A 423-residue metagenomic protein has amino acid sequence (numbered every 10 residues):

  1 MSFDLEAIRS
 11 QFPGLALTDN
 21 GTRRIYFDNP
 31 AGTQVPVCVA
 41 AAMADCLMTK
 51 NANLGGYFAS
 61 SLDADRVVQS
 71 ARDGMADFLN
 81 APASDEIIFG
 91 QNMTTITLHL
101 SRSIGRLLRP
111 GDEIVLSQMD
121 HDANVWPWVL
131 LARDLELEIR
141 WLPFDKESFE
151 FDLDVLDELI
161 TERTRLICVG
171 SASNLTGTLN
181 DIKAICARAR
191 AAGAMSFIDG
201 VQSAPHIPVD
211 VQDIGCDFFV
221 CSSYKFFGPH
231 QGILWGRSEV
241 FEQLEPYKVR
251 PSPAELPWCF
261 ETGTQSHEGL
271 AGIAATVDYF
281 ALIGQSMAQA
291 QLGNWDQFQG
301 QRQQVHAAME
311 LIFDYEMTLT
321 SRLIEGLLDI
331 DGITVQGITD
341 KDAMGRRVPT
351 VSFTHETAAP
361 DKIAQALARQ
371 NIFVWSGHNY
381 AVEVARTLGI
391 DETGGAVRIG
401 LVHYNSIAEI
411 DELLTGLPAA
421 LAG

Functional and structural regions predicted by a protein language model:
M1-G423: Pyridoxal 5′-phosphate
